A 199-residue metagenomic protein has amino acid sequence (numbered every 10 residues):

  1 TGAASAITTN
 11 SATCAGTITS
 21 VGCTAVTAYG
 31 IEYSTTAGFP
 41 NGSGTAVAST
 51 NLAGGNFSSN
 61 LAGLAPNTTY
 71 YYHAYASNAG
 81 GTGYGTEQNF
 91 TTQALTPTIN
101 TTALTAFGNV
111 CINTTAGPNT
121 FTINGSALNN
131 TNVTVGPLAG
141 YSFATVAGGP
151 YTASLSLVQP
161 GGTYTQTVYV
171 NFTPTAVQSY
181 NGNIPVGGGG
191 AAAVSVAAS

Functional and structural regions predicted by a protein language model:
T1-T101, N109-C111, N124, N129-A139 (+3 more regions): Short, surface-exposed linear motifs at loops/turns and structural transition points
T35, P185-G190: Short edge-strand/loop segments of extracellular domains
G55-S59, N119, Y164-V170: Short strand-edge motifs at loop-to-beta-strand transitions and within beta-strands of extracellular beta-rich domains
Y71-S77, Y169-N171, N183-G187: Extracellular recognition modules
A103, I112-F121, Y164-Q166, T175-I184: Short, solvent-exposed loop/turn segments enriched in Ser/Thr/Gly
F107, F172-T173: Short loop/turn motifs that initiate or flank beta-strands
T152-V170: Intrinsically disordered, low-complexity Pro/Gly/Ser/Thr-rich segments with frequent PxxP/GP/PP motifs and embedded
